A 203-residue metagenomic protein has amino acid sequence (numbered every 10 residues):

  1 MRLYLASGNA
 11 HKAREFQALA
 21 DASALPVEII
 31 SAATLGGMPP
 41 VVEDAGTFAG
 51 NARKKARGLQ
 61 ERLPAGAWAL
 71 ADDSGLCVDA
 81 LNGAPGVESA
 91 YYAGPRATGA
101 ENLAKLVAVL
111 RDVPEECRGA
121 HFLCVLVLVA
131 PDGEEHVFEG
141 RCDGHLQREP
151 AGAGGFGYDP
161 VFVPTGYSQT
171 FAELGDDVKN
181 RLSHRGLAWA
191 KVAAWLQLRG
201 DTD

Functional and structural regions predicted by a protein language model:
M1-Y4, A10-D203: Anionic-ligand binding patches
